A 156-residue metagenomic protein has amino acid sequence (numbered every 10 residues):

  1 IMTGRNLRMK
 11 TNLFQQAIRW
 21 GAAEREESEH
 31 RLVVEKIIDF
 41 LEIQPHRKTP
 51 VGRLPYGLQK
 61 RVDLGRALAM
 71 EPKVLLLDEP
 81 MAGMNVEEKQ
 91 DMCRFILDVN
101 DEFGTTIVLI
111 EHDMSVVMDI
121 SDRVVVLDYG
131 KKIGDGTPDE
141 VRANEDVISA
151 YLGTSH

Functional and structural regions predicted by a protein language model:
I1-H156: Glycine-rich phosphate-binding loops of nucleotide-dependent enzymes
